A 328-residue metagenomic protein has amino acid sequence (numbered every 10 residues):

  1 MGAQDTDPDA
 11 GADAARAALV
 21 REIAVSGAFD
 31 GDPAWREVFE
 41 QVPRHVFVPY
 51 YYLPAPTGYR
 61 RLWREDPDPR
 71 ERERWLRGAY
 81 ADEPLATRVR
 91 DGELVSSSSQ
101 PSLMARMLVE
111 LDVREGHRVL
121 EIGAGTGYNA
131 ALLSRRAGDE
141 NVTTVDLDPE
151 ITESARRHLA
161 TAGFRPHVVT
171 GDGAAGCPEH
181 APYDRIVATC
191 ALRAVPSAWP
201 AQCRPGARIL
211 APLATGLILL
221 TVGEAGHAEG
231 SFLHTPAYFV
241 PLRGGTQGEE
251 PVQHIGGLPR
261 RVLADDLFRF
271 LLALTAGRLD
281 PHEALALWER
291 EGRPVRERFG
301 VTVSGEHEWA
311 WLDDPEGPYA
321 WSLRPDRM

Functional and structural regions predicted by a protein language model:
G2-A18, L217-M328: SAM/dcSAM-binding transferase cores
G2-F29, Y183-R185, T189, R193-P196 (+2 more regions): Conserved, well-structured beta-alpha core segment at the onset of a catalytic domain
G2-L120, N129, I151, L312 (+1 more regions): Class I SAM-dependent transferase core
Y50-Y51, A55, A79, E83 (+9 more regions): Surface-exposed loop/turn and secondary-structure junction residues enriched for glycine/proline
L53-T57, G125, R204, L217: Residue-level signal for alpha-helical context at structural boundaries
P54, P149, A175, G216 (+1 more regions): Residue-level detector of flexible, active-site-proximal loop/helix-junction positions within diverse enzyme catalytic
P67, R135, G226-A228: Short alpha-helix boundary/capping motifs
S96-P212, T221: Conserved nucleotide-cofactor-binding alpha/beta core module
